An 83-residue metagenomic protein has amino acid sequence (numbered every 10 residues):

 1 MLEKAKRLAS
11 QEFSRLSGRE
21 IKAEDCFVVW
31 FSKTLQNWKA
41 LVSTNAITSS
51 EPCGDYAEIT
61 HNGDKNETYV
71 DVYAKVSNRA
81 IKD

Functional and structural regions predicted by a protein language model:
M1-C26: Short, non-transmembrane alpha-helical segments in secretory-pathway proteins
A9, L16, E20, N37-K39 (+4 more regions): Generic ordered-secondary-structure signal
K22-V29, A80-K82: Short secondary-structure junctions
F27-E67: Amphipathic, interaction-prone secondary-structure segments
G63-D83: A short, surface-exposed interaction/processing loop segment used at functional sites
